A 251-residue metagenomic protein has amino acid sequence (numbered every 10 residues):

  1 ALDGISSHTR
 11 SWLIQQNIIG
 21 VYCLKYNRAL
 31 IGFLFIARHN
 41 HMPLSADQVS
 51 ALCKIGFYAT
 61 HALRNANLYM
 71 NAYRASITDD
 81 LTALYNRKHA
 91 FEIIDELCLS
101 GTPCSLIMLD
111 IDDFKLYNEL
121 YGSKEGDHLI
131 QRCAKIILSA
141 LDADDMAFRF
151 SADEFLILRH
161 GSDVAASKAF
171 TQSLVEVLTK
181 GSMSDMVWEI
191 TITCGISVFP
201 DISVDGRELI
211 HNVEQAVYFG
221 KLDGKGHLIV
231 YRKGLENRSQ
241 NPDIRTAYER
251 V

Functional and structural regions predicted by a protein language model:
A1-I18: Signal-transducing coupling segments at domain and membrane junctions
N17-K25: A short, aliphatic-rich beta-strand micro-motif
L24-L34: Short hydrophobic/glycine-rich mini-motifs in sensory/regulatory modules that couple input to downstream signaling
C53-T60: Allosteric cytosolic regulatory segments
L68-Y85, I93: Amphipathic HAMP/coiled-coil signal-transducing linker helices that couple sensory inputs to cytosolic output domains
N86-S105, K115-D142, F148-A152, L156-H160 (+3 more regions): Conserved long alpha-helical elements within nucleotide-processing catalytic cores of c-di-GMP signaling and class III
A147, T193-I202, E208-D223, I229-R250: Cyclic nucleotide signaling catalytic output domains
R149, L178-T193, K221: Catalytic core regions of nucleotide second-messenger enzymes
